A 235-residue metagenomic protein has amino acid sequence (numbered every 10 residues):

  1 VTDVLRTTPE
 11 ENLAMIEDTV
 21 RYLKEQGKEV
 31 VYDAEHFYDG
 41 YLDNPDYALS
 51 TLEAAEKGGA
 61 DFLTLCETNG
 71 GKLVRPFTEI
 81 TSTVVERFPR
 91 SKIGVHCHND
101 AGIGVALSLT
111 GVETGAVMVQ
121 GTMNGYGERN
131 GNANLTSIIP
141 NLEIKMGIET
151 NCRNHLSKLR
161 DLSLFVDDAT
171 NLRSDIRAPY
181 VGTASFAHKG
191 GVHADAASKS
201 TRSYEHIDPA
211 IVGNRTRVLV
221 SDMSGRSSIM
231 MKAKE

Functional and structural regions predicted by a protein language model:
V1-I93, L109-A116: Alpha/beta enzyme core
P9, Y38-Y41, P45, G70-V74 (+5 more regions): Hydrophobic alpha-helical scaffolding
P9-I16, A48, F77, G131 (+5 more regions): Generic structural signal for well-ordered, non-membrane alpha-helical segments in soluble metabolic enzymes
R21-K28, E53-D61, S82-R90, E113 (+5 more regions): Generic secondary-structure signature for well-ordered alpha-helical cores
V31-D33, F62-T64, G94-H96, M118-T122 (+3 more regions): Structured core elements
E35, E67, M123-N124, P179: Proline- and acidic/polar-enriched loop/turn elements at helix boundaries
A101-V119, Y126-N141, S185-D208: Flexible glycine/proline-rich, aromatic-decorated loop/lid segments
P140, M146-E235: A mid-to-C-terminal "edge-of-domain" accessory segment
